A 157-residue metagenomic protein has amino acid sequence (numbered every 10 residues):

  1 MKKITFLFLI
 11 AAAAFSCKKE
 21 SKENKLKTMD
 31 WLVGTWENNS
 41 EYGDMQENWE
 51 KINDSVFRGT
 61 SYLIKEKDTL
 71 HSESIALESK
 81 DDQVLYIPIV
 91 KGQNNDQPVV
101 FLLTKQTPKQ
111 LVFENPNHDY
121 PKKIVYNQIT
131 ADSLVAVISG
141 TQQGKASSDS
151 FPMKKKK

Functional and structural regions predicted by a protein language model:
M1-I4: Positively charged n-region of N-terminal signal peptides that target proteins for export
A14-S16: C-terminal motif of bacterial Sec signal peptides marking the signal peptidase cleavage site
E20-T35: N-terminal helix-cap/turn-to-beta initiation motif at the start of protein domains
G34-E47: N-terminal targeting signals for Sec/Tat export/insertion, comprising classic cleavable signal peptides
E41-Y42, D119, G144: Glycine-centered tight beta-turn/hairpin loop motif at sheet-sheet or coil-to-beta transitions
D44-N117: Central antiparallel beta-sheet cores of small beta-barrel/beta-sandwich binding domains
P108, S133-K157: Edge beta-strand at a domain terminus
P108-K109, F113-N115, D119-N127, S139: Well-ordered alpha/beta subsegment
